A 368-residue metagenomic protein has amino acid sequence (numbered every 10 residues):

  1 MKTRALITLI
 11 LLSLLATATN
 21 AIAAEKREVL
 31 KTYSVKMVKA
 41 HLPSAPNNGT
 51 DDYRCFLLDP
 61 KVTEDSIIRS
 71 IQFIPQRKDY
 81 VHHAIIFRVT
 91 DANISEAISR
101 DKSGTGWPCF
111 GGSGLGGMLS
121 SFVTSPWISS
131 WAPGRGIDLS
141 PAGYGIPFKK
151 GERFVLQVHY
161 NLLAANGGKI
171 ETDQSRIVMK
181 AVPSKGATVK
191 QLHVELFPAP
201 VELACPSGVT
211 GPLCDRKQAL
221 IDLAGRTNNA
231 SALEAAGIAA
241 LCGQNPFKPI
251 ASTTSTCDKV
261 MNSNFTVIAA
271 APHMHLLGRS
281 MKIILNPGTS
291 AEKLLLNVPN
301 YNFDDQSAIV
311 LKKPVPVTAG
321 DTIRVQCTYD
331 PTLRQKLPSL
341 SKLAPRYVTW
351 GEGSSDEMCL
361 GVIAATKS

Functional and structural regions predicted by a protein language model:
M1-T8: Bacterial N-terminal signal peptides that target proteins for export
T8-T17: Bacterial N-terminal signal peptides
A18-A24: Boundary at the C-terminal end of the N-terminal hydrophobic targeting segment
A24-T266, A271-S368: Beta-strand-centric surfaces of beta-sandwich/beta-rich domains
